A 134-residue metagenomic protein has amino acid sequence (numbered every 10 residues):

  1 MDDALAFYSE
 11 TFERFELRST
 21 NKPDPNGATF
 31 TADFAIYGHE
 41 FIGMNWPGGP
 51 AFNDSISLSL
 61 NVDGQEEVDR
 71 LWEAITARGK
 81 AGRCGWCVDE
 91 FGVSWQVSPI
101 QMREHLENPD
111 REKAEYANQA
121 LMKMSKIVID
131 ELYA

Functional and structural regions predicted by a protein language model:
M1-D2, T11, I36-E40, A51-F52 (+2 more regions): Vicinal oxygen chelate
M1-G38: Core segments of cupin and vicinal oxygen chelate
N45-G48: Short beta-strand/turn micro-motifs at beta-sheet edges
E112-A134: C-terminal cap/linker of serine protease catalytic domains
